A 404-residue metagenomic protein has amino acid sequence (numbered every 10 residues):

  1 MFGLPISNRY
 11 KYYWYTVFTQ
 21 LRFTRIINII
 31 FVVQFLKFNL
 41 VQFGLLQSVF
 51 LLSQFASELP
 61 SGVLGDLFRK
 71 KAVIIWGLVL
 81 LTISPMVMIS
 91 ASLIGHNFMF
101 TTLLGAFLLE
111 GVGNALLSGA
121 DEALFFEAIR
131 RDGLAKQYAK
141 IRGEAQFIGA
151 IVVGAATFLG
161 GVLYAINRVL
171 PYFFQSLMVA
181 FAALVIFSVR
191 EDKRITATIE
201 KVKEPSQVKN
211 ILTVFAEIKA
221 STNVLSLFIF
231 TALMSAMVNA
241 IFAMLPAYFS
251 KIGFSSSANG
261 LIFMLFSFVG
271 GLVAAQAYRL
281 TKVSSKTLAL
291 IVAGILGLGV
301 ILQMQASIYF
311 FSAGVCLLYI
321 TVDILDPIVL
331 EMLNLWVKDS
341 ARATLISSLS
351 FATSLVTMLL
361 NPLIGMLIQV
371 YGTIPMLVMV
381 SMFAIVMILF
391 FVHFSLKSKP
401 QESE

Functional and structural regions predicted by a protein language model:
M1-I6, V189-L227: Juxtamembrane intracellular "pre-TM" segments in multi-pass secondary transporters
F2-A56, S221-M264: Helix-loop boundary and gating motifs at the non-cytosolic
V17, S84, H96-L117, F310-L325: Hydrophobic core of transmembrane alpha-helices in multi-pass small-molecule transporters, especially MFS/SLC-type
Q34-F35, I89, I94, A150-Q175 (+3 more regions): Transmembrane alpha-helix termini and helix-breaking/packing motifs in multi-pass membrane transporters
V79-N97, G294-S307: C-terminal ends and interior cores of transmembrane alpha-helices in multi-pass membrane transporters/permeases
F107-A150: Cytoplasmic helix-loop-helix junction between adjacent transmembrane helices in 12-TM secondary transporters
Q175-V202, H393-E404: Helix-loop junctions on the cytosolic side of multi-pass membrane transporters, especially the intracellular loop
K286-V329: C-terminal transmembrane helical hairpin of 12-TM major facilitator-type secondary transporters
